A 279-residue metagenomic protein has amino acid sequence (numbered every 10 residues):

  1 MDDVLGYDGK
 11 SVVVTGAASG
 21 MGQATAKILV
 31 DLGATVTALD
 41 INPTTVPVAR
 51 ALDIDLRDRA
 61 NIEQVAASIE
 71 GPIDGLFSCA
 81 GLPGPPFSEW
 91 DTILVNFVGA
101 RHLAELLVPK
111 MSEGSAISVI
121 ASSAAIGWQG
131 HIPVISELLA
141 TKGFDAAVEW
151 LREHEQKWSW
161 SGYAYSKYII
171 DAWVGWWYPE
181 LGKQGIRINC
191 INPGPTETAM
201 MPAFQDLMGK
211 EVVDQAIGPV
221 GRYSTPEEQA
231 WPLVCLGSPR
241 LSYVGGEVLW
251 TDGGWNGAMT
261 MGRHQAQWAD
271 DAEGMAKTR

Functional and structural regions predicted by a protein language model:
D2-V4, L138, G245-R279: Short C-terminal tail/terminal secondary-structure segment of NAD(P)H-dependent dehydrogenase/reductase domains
S11, A18-S19: Conserved glycine-rich cofactor-binding loop
A18, T25-K27: N-terminal Rossmann NAD(P)H-binding glycine-rich loop of SDR-like oxidoreductase domains
V46-I62: Rossmann-fold cofactor-recognition segment
F77, S118-I120, I188-I191, M201 (+2 more regions): Hydrophobic structural elements of the Rossmann-like NAD(P)H-binding subdomain that define the short-chain
L82-P86, A116-K183, P195-T196: Catalytic loop of short-chain dehydrogenase/reductase
H102, S159-Y163, Y168-D171, C190 (+3 more regions): C-terminal helical subdomain
